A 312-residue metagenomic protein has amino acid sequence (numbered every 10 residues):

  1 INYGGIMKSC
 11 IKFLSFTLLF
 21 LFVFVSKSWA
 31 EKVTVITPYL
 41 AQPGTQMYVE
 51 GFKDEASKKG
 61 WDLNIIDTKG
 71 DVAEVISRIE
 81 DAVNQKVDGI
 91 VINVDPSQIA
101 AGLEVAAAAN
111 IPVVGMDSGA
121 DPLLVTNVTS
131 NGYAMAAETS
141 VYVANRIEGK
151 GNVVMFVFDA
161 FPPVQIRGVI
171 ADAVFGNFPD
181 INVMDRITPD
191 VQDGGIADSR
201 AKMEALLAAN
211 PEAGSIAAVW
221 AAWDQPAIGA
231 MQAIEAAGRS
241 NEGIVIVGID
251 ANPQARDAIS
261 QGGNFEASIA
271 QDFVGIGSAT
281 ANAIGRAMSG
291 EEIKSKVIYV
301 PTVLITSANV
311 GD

Functional and structural regions predicted by a protein language model:
N2-Y3, K27-D312: A residue-level marker of the well-folded mature domains of exported/periplasmic proteins
I6-S15: Bacterial N-terminal signal peptides that target proteins for export
S15-F24: Bacterial N-terminal signal peptides
